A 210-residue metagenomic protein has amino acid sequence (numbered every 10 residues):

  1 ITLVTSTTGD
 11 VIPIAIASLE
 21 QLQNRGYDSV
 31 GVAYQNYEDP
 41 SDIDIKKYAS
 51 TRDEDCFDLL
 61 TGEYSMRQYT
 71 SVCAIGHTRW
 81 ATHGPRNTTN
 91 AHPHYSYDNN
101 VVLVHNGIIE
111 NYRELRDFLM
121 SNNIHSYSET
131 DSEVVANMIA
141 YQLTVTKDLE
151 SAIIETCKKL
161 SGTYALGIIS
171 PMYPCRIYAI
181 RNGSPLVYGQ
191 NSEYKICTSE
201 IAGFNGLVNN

Functional and structural regions predicted by a protein language model:
I1-N210: Conserved short alpha-helical segments that host acidic/polar catalytic motifs at enzyme active sites
